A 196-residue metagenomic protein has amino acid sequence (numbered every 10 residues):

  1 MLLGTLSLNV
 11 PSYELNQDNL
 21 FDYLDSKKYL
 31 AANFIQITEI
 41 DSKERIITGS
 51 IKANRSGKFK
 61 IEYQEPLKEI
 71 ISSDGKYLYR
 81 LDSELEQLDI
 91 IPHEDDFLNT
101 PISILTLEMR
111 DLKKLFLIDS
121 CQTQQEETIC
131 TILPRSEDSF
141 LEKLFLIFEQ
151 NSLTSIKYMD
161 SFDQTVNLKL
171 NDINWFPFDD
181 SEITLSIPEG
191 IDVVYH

Functional and structural regions predicted by a protein language model:
L2-P11: Hydrophobic h-region of N-terminal signal peptides that target proteins for export in Gram-negative bacteria
Y13-T38, E44, D82-E142: Flexible, processing/modification-adjacent segments and terminal tails in exported/periplasmic/extracellular proteins
N16-N19, D25-G75: N-terminal mature ectodomain segment of secretory-pathway/periplasmic proteins
A32-F34, F59-Y63, L78-L81, I132 (+1 more regions): Short hydrophobic/aromatic-rich beta-strand segments that constitute the beta-sheet cores of beta-sandwich/beta-barrel
G49, L78-R80, L88-D89, F97-N99 (+4 more regions): Short, charged/polar low-complexity linear motifs in solvent-exposed/disordered segments
S50-T100, V166-N167: An acidic-aromatic
D111-H196: Gly/Pro-enriched, hydrophobic low-complexity segments that function as extracytoplasmic propeptides/linkers
